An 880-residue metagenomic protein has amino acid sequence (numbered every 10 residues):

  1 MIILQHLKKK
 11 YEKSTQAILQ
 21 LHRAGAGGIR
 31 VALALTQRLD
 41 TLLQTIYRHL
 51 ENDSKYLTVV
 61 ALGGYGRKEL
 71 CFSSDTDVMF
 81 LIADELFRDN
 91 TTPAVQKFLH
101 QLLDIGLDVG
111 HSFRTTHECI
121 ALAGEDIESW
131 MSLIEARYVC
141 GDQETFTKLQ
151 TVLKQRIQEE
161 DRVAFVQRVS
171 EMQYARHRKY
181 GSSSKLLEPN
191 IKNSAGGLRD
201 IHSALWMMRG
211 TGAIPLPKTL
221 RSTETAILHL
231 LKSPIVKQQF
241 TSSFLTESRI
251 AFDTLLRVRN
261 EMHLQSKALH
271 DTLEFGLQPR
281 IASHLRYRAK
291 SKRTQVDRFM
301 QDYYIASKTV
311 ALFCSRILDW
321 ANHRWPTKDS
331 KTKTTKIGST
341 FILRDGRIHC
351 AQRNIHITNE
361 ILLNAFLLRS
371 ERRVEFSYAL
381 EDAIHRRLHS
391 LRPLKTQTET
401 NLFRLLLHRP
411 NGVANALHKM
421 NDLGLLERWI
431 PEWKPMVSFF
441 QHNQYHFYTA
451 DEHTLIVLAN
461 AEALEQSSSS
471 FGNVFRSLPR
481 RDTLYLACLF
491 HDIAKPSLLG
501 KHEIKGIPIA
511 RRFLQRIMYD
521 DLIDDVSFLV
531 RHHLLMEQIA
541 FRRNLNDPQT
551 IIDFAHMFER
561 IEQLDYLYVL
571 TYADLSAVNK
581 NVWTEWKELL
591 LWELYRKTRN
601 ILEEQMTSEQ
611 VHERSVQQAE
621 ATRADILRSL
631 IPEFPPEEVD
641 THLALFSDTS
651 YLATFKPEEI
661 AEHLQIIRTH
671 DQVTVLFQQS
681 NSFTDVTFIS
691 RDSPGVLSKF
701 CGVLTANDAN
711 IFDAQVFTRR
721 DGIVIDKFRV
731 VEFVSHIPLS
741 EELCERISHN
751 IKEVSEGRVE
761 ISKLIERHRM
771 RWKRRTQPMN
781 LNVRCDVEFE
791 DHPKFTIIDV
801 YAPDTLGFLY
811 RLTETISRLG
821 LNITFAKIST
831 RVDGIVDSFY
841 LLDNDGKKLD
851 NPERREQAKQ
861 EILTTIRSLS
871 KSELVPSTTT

Functional and structural regions predicted by a protein language model:
M1-L62, K68-L70, T76-Q444, S735: Non-catalytic interface/linker regions that flank or bridge core catalytic/transmembrane domains
L35, A61-L62, K68-F72, N193-D200 (+16 more regions): Secondary-structure capping and boundary motifs in well-ordered enzyme cores
V60, R67-L70, S74-T76, T335-C350 (+7 more regions): Active-site-adjacent "gating/activation" loops or surface patches in catalytic cores
K68-A94, T449, N473-E604: Divalent metal-dependent catalytic cores for phosphoryl transfer on phosphate-bearing substrates
R114-E125, L529-Q538, V730: Short, conserved secondary-structure transition motifs
I134-P189, N544-R560, L564-I601, S608 (+1 more regions): Long, amphipathic alpha-helical stalk/connector segments used for oligomerization, subunit docking, or mechanical
T254-L255, Y287, D297, Q301-R347 (+2 more regions): Regulatory modules associated with amino-acid/nitrogen control
